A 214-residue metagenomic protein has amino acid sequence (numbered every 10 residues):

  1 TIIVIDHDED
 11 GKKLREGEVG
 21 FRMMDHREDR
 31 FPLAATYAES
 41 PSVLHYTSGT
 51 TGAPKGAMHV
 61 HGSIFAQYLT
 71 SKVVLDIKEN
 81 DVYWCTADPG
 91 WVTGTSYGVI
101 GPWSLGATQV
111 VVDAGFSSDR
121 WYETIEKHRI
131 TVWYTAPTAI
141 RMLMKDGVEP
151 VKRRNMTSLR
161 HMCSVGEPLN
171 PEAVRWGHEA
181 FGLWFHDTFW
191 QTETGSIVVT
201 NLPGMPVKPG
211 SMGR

Functional and structural regions predicted by a protein language model:
I2-E9, H186-E193, M212-R214: Beta-strand->loop->alpha-helix junctions that form or flank phosphate-binding loops in nucleotide-handling enzymes
V4, E9, E16, M24-Y46 (+3 more regions): Conserved pre-ATP/AMP-binding loop-to-beta segment of ANL
M23-M24, T47, I64, G213: Adenylate-forming
L33, S118-Y122, V151-R153: Short hydrophobic/charged patches on amphipathic alpha-helices used for structural packing and interfaces
L33-T36, P209-R214: Short Gly/Pro-enriched turn/cap motifs at secondary-structure boundaries
P41, T47-T50, Y83, I125 (+4 more regions): Conserved S/T- and glycine-rich ATP-binding loop of Class I adenylate-forming
F65-C85, P89-V132, K145-D146, L202: Conserved AMP-binding/adenylation subdomain of ANL enzymes
S104-A107, I130-T135, M144-K208: Gly/Ser/Thr-rich phosphate-binding loop
